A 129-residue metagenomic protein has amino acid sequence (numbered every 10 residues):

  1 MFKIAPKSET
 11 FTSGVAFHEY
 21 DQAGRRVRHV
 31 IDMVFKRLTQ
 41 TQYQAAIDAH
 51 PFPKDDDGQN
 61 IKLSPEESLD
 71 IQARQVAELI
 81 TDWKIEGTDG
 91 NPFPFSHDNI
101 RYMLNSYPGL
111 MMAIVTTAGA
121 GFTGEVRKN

Functional and structural regions predicted by a protein language model:
M1-D55, E125-N129: Short, charged/polar N-terminal "headpieces" of proteins
M1-T12, P65-E78, N105-Y107: Short, surface-exposed loop and linker segments with low hydrophobicity and enrichment for Pro/Ser/Thr
A46-H50, L79, Y102-M103, T117: Residues that form generic nucleotide/phosphate-binding pockets
P51-N91: Negatively charged, Asp/Glu-rich surface segments that serve as flexible interaction/assembly modules
E86-N129: C-terminal charged interaction modules
